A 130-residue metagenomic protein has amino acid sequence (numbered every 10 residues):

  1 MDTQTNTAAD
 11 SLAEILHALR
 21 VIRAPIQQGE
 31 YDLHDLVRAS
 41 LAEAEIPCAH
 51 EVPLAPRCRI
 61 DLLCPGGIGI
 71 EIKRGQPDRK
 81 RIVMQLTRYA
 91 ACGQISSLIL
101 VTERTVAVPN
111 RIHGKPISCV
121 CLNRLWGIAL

Functional and structural regions predicted by a protein language model:
D2, N6, L54-A55, E103-L130: Domain-level recognition of nuclease-like catalytic cores that cleave nucleotide substrates
D2-P53: Acidic-basic catalytic patches of nuclease active cores, encompassing PD-(D/E)XK and other metal-cofactor nuclease
D32, R57, R81-M84: Short, well-structured alpha-helical interface segments that form or flank functional binding sites
A42-I46, C64-I68, C92-S96, G114-P116: Short glycine/proline-enriched coil/turn segments at helix->beta-strand junctions
H50, E71, L100, C119-C121: Structural signal for conserved beta-strand scaffold positions within catalytic alpha/beta enzyme cores
P53-P65: Catalytic centers of nucleases
L62-Q76, Y89: Conserved catalytic cores of phosphodiester-cleaving nucleases, focusing on short active-site segments
G75, K80-I112: Short, charged, amphipathic alpha-helix that recurs within catalytic cores of restriction-modification and other
